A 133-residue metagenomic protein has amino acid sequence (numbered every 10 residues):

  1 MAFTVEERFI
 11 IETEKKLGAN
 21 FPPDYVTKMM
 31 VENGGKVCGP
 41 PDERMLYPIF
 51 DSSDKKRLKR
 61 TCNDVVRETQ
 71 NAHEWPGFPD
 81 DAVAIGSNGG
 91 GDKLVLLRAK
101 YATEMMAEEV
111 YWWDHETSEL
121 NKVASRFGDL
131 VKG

Functional and structural regions predicted by a protein language model:
M1-K93: A surface-exposed partner-binding patch
G18, E68, M105-M106, L120: Intrinsically disordered, low-complexity regions enriched in Ser/Pro/Gly/Gln/His and often acidic
G89, K100, E116: A broadly conserved detector of short glycine/acidic/proline-rich loop/turn motifs that flank catalytic sites and bind
D92-T103: Broad, structure-driven detector of short, well-ordered beta-strand segments within folded domains
T103-W113: Intrinsically disordered, low-complexity regulatory segments enriched in Ser/Thr/Pro and charged residues
Y111-G133: Compact, glycine/acidic-enriched structural inserts
